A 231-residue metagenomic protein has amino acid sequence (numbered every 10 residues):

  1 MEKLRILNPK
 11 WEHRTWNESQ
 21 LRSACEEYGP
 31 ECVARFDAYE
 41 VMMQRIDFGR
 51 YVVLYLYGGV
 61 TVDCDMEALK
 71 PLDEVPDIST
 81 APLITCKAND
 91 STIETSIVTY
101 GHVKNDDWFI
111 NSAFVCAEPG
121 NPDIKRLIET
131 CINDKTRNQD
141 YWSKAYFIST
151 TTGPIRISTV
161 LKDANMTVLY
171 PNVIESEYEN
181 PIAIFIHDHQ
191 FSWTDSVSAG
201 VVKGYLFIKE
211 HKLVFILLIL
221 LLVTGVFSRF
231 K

Functional and structural regions predicted by a protein language model:
M1-I46, V62-K231: Glycosyltransferase-associated regions of secretory-pathway enzymes, highlighting luminal stem/catalytic domains
D47-G59: Small-residue hinge/turn detector
